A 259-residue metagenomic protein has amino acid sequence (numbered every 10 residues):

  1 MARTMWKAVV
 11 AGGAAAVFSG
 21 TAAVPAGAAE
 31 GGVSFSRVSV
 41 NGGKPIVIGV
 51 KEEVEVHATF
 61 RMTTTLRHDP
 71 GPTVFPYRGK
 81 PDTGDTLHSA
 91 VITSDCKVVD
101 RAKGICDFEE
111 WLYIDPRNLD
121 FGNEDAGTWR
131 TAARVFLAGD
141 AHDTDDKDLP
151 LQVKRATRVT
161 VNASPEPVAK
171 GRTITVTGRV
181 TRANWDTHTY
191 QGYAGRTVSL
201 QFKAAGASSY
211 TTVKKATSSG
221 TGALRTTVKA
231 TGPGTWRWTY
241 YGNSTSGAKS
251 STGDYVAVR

Functional and structural regions predicted by a protein language model:
A2-L87, V91-R259: Low-complexity, Ser/Thr/Pro-rich intrinsically disordered linker/stalk segments at domain junctions
